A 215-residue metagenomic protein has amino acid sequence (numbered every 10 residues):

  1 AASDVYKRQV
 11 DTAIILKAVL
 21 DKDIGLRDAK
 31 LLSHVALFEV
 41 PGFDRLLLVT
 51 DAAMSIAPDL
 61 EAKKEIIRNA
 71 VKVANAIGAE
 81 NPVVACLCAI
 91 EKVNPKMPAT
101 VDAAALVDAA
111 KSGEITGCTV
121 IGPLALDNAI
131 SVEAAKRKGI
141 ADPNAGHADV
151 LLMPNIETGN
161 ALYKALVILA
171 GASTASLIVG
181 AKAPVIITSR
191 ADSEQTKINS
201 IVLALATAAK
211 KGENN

Functional and structural regions predicted by a protein language model:
A1-Y6: Short, small-residue-biased leader/transition segments that mark boundaries at the very start of proteins
R8, M54, C88-V93, L124-N128 (+2 more regions): Glycine-rich beta-alpha junction loops
V10-L26, P98-T100, Y163-A172: Short Gly/Thr/Asp-enriched flexible loops that form oxyanion-binding sites at enzyme active sites
K17-A53, T119-I121, A172-S189: Short, acidic/small-residue loops that bind anionic groups at enzyme active sites
F38, G42-I77, P98, D192-N215: Short, glycine-/small-residue-rich phosphate/pyrophosphate-handling segment
G78-V84, G113-P123, K210-N215: Flexible, glycine/charged-enriched surface loops at secondary-structure junctions
A89-V150: Active-site rim loops that border cofactor/substrate pockets in soluble metabolic enzymes
V150, E157-T158, L162-A165, G171-N215: C-terminal functional extensions of proteins
